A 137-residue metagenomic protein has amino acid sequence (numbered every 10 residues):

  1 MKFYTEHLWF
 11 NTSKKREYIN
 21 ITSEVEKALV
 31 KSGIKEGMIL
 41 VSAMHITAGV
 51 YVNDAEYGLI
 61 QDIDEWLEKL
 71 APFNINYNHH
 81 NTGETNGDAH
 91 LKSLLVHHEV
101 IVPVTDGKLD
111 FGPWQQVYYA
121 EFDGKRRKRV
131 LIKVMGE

Functional and structural regions predicted by a protein language model:
M1-E137: Active-site histidine-anchored catalytic micro-motif
